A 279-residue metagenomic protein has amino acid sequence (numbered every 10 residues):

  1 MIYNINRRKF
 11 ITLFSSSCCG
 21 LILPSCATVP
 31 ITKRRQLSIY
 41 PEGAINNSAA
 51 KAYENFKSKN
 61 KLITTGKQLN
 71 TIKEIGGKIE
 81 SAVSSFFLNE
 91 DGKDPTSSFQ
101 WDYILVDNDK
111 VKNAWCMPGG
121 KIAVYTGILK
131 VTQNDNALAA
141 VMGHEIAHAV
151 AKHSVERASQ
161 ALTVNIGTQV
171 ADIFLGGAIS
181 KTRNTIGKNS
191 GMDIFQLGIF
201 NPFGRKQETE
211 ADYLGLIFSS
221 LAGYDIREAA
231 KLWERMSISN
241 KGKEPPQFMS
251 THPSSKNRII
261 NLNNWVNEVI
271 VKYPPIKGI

Functional and structural regions predicted by a protein language model:
I2-I279: A Zn2+-metalloprotease active-site environment signal
